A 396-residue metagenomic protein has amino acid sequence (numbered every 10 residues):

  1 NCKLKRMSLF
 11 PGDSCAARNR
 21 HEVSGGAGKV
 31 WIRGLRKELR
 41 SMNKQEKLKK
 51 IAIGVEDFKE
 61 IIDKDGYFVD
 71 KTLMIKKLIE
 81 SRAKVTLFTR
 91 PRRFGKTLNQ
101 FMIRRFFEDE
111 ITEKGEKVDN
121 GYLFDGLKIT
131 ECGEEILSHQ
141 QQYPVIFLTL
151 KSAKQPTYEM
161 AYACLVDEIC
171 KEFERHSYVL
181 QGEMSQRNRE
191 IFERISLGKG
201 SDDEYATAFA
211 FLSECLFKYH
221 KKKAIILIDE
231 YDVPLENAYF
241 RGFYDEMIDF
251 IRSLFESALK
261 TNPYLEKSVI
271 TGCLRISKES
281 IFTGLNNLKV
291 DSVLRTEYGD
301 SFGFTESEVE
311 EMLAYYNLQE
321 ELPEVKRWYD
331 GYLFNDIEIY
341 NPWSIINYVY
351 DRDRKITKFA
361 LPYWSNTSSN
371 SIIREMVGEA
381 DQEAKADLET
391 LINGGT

Functional and structural regions predicted by a protein language model:
G25-I32: Short, small-residue-biased leader/transition segments that mark boundaries at the very start of proteins
L35-T396: Phosphate-binding site recognition
